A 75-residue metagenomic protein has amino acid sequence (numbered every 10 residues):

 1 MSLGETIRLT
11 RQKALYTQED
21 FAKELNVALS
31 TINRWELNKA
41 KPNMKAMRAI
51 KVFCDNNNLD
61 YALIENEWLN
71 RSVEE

Functional and structural regions predicted by a protein language model:
L3-I7, N26-V27, I50-A62: Secretory-pathway ectodomains
E5-D20, A49: Short basic helix-loop element that most often maps to the first helix and adjoining turn of HTH DNA-binding modules
T6, T31-R34, A46: Residue-level recognition of specific faces of alpha-helices
Q12, K23, D55: Short polybasic/polar patches that bind polyanions
L15-R34: Short alpha-helical DNA-recognition segment
K39, N57, R71: The DNA-recognition helices of helix-turn-helix-type DNA-binding domains
K39-V52: Short, basic-rich loop-to-helix N-cap that marks the start of a DNA-contacting helix
M44, D60-E75: Short, charged recognition helix plus adjacent turn of helix-turn-helix-like nucleic-acid-binding domains
